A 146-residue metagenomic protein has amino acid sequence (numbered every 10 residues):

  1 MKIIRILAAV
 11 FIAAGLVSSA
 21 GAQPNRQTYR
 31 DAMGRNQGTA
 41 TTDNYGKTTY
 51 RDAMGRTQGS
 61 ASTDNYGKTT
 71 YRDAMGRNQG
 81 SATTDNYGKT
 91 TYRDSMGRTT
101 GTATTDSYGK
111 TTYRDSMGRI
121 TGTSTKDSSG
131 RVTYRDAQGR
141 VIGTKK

Functional and structural regions predicted by a protein language model:
M1-A8: Bacterial N-terminal signal peptides that target proteins for export
R5, S18-A22: Sec/Tat signal peptide C-region and signal peptidase I cleavage site
A8-G15: Bacterial N-terminal signal peptides
G15-S18, G38: Short, low-complexity, intrinsically disordered N-terminal segments
Q23-K146: Intrinsically disordered, low-complexity proline/glycine-rich segments
